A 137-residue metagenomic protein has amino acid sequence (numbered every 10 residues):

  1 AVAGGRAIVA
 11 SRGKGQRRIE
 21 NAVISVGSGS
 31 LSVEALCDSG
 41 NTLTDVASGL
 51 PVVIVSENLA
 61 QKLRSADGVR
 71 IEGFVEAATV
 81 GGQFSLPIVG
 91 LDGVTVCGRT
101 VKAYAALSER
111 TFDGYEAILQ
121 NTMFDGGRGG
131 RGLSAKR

Functional and structural regions predicted by a protein language model:
A1-V46, P51-V53: Canonical alpha-helical transmembrane segment with a positive-inside/aromatic-interface signature
K14-G15, S39-K62, A66, G73-Q83: Cytosolic, positively charged, low-complexity intrinsically disordered regions immediately flanking transmembrane
A22-S25, G29-S39, G68-G132: Aspartyl protease catalytic core from the pepsin/retropepsin fold
K136-R137: Long, low-complexity, charge-dense
